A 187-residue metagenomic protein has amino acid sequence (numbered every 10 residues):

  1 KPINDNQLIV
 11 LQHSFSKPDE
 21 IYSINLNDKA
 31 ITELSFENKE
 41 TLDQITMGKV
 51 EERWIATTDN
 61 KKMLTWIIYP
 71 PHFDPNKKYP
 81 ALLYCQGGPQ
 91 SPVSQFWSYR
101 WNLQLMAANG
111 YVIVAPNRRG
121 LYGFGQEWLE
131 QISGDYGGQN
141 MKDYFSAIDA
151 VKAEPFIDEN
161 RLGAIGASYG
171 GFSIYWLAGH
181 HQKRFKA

Functional and structural regions predicted by a protein language model:
K1-A187: Serine-hydrolase catalytic core recognition
